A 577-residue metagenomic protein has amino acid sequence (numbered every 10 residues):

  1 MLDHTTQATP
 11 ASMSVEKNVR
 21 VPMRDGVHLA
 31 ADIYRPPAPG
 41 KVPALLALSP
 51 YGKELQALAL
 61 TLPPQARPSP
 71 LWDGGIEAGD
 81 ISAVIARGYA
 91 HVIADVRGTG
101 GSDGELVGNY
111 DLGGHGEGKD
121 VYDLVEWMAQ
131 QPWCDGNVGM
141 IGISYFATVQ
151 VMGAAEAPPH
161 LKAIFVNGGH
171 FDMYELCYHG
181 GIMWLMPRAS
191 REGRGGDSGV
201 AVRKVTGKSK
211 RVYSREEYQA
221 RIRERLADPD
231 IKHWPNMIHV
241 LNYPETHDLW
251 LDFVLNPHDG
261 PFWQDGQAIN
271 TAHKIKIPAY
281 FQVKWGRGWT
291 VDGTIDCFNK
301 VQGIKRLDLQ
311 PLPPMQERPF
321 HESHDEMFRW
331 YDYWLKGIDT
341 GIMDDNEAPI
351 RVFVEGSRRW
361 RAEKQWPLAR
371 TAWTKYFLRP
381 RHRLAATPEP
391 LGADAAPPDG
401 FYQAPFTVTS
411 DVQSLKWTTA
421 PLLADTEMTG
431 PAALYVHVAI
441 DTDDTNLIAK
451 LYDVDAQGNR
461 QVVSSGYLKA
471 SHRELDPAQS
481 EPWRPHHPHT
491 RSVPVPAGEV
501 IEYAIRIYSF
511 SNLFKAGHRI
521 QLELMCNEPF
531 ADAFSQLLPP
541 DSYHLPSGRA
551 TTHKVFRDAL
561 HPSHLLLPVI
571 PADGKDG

Functional and structural regions predicted by a protein language model:
L2-G40, A44, L422-A424: N-terminal cap/lid segment of alpha/beta-hydrolase-fold proteins
H4, L309, S323-D325, L335-G577: Glycine/threonine-rich phosphate-binding loop and adjacent beta-strand/alpha-helix elements that clamp
G40, A44-A129, C177, A456 (+2 more regions): Cap/lid segment of the alpha/beta-hydrolase catalytic domain
L58, Q65-P70, G74-I81, A86 (+1 more regions): Accessory cap/linker subdomain of secreted extracellular hydrolases
P132-S144: Alpha/beta-hydrolase fold nucleophile elbow
I275, F281-V283: Short beta-strand/loop motif that positions the catalytic acidic residue of the alpha/beta-hydrolase fold
G288-G293: Conserved alpha/beta-hydrolase "acid-adjacent" motif
V301-P314: Catalytic histidine neighborhood in serine/cysteine hydrolases with alpha/beta-hydrolase-type architecture
